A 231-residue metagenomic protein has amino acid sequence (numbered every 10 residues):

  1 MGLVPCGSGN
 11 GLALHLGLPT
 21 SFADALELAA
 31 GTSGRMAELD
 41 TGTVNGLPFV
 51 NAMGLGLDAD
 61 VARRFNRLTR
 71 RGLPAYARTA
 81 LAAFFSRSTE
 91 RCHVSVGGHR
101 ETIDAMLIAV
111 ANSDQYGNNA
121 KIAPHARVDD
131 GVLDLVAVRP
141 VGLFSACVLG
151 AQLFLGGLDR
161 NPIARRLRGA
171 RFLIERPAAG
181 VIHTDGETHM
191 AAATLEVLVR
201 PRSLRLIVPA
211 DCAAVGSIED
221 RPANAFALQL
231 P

Functional and structural regions predicted by a protein language model:
G2-M106: Catalytic core of DAGKc-family lipid kinases
G42, V61, I108, L135 (+2 more regions): A residue-level signal for conserved active-site and pocket-lining positions in enzyme catalytic cores
V44, R64, V110, V136-V138 (+1 more regions): Short beta-strand-to-turn element immediately C-terminal to the catalytic PLP-Schiff-base lysine in fold type I
G54, D58, A109-P124, T188: Glycine-rich phosphate/pyrophosphate-binding beta-alpha loops
R67-Y76, P124-S145: Gly/Ser/Thr-rich active-site loops/lids in small-molecule metabolic enzymes that frequently grip phosphoryl groups
S88-E90, D104-M106, D129-D134, R168-A170: A generic structural signal for short beta-strands and their flanking turns/coil linkers
V96-G97, T102, R127, A137-P231: ATP/nucleoside-binding phosphotransfer catalytic cores, i.e., glycine-rich phosphate-binding loops
